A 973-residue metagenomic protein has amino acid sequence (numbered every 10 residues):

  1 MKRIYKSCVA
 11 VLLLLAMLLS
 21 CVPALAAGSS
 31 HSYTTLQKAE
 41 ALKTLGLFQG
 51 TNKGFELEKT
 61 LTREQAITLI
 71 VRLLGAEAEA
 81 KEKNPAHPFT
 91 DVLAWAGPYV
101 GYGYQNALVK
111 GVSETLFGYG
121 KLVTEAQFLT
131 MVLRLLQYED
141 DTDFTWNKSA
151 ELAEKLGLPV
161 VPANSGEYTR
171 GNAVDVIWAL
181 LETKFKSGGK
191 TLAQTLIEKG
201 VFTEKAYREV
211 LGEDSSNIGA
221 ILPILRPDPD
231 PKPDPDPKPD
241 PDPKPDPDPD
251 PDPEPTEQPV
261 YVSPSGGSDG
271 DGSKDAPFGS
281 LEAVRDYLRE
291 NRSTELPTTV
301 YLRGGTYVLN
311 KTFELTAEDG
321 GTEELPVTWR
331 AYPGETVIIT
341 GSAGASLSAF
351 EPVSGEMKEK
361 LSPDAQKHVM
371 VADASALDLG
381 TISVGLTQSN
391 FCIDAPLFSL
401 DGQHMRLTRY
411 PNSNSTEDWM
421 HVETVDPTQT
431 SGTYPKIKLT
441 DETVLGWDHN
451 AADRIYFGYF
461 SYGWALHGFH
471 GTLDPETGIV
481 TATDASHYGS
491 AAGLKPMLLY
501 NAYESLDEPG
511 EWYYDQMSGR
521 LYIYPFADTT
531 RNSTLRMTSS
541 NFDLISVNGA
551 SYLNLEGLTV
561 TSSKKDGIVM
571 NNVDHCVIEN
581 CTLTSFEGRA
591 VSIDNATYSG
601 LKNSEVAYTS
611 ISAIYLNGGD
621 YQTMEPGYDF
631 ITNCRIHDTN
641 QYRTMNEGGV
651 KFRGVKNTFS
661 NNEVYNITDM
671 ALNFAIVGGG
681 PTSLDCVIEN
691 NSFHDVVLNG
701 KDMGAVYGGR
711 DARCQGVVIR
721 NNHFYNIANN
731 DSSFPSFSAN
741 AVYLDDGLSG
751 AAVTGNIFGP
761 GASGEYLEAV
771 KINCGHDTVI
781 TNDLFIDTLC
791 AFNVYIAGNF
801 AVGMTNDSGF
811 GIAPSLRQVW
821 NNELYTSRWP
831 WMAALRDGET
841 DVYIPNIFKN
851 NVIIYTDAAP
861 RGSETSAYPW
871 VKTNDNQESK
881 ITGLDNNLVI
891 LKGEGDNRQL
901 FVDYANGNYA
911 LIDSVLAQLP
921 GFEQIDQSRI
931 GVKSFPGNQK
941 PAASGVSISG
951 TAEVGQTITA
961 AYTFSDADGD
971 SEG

Functional and structural regions predicted by a protein language model:
K2-Q37, K43-P98, Q105-E167, L180-D228: Feature responds to low-complexity, polar/acidic, surface-exposed segments characteristic of secreted/exported proteins
L42, P235, V262, V946-I948 (+1 more regions): Extracellular/surface recognition and adhesion modules
S216-T256: Ser/Thr/Gly/Pro-rich low-complexity, disordered linker/stalk segments of secreted and cell-surface proteins
P259, P297-T299, G304-T306, T312 (+16 more regions): Detector for repetitive beta-architecture
P259-N572, T584, N906-N908, Q918-F935: Extracellular polysaccharide-degrading/modifying enzymes targeting complex plant/algal/animal polysaccharides
S265-S268, Q899-A905, A942-V954: Short, solvent-exposed loop/edge segments of extracellular or virion-exposed proteins
T322, K565-V569, E587-I593, A607-G907: Glycine- and acidic/polar-rich repeat regions and solenoidal domains
P936-G973: Ser/Thr/Pro/Gly-rich low-complexity disordered regions
